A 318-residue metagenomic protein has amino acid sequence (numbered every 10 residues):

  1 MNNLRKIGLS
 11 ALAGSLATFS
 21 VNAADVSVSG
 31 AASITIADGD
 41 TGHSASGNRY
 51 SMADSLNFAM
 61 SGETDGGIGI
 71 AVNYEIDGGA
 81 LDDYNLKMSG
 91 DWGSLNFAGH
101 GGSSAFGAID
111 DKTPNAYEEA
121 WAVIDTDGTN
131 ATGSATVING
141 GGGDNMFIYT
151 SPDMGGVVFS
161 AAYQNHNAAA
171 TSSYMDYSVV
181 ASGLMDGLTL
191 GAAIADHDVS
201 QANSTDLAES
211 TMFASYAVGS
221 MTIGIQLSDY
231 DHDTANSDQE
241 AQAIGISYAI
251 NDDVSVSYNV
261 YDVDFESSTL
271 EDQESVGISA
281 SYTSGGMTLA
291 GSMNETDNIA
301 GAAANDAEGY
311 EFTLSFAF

Functional and structural regions predicted by a protein language model:
M1-F318: Outer-membrane beta-barrel proteins
